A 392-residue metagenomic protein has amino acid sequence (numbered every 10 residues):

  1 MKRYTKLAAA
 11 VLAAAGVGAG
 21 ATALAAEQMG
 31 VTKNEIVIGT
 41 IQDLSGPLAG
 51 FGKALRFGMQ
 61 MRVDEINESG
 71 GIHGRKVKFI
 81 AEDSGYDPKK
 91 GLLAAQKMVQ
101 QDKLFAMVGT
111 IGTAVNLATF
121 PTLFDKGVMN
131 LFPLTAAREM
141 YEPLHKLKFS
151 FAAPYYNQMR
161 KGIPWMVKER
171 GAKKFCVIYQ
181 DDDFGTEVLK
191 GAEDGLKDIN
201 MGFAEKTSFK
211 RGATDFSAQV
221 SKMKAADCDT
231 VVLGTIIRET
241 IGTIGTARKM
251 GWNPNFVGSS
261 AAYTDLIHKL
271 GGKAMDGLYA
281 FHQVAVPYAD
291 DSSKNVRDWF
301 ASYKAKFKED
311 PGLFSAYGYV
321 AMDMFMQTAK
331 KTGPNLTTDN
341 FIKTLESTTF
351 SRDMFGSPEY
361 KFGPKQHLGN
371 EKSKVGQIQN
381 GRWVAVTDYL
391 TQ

Functional and structural regions predicted by a protein language model:
M1-L12, A23-Q392: Extracytosolic ligand-binding ectodomains
